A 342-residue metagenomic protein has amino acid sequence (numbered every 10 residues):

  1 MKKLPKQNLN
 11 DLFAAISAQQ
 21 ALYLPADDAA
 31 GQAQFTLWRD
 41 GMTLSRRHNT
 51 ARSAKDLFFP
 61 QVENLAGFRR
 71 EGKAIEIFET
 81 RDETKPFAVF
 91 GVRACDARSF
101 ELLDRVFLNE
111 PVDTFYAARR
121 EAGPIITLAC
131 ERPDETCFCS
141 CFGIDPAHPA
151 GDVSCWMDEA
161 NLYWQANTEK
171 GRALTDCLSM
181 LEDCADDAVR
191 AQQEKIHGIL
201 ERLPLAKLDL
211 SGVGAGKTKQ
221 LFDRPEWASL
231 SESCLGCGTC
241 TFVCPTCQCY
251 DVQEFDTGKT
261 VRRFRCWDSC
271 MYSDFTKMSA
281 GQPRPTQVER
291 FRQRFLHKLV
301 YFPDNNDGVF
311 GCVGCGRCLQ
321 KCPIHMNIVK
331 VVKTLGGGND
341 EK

Functional and structural regions predicted by a protein language model:
M1-K217: Iron-sulfur-associated redox domains of electron-transfer enzymes in respiratory and anaerobic energy metabolism
I16, D104, C234, L335-G338: Alpha-helix boundary/capping residues
R93, G238, F242, Q320: Short alpha-helical basic/polar micro-motif
F100, P245-C249, P323: Active-site-flanking alpha-helical
L210-E232, Y250-K342: Ferredoxin-type iron-sulfur electron-transfer modules in oxidoreductases and energy-metabolism complexes
S231-D251: Basic (Lys/Arg-enriched) interaction patch that binds polyanionic ligands
